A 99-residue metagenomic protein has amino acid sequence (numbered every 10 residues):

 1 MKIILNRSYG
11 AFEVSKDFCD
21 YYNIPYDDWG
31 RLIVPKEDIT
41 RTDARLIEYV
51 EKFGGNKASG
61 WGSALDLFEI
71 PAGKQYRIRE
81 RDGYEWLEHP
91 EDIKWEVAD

Functional and structural regions predicted by a protein language model:
M1-D99: Catalytic phosphate/metal-binding cores of nucleic-acid and nucleotide-processing enzymes, i.e., regions that mediate
